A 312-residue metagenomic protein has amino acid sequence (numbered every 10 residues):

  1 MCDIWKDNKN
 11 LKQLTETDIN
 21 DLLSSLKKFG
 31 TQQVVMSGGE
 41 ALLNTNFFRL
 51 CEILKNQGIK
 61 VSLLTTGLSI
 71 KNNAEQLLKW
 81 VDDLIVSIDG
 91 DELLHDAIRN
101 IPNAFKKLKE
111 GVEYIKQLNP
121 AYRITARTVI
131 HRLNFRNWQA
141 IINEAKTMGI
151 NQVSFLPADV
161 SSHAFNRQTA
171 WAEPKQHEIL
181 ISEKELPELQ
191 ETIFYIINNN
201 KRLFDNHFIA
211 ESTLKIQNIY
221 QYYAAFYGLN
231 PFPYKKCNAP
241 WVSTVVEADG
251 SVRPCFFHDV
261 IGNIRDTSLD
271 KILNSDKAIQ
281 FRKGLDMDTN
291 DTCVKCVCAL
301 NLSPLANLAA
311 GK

Functional and structural regions predicted by a protein language model:
M1-D83, K184, L189: Conserved alpha-helical substructure of the radical SAM core
W5, L229-N238, V245-K312: Flexible mid-to-C-terminal extensions adjoining Fe-S/redox cofactors in radical SAM and related proteins
W5, S37, S87, L156 (+1 more regions): Conserved residues at the C-terminal ends of beta-strands
K9, L43, K71, L93 (+2 more regions): Generic structural signal for helix capping and beta-alpha/helix-loop junctions
G39, G67, D89, A158 (+1 more regions): Flexible loop residues that form catalytic and substrate-binding hotspots at small-molecule/glycan-binding clefts
Q57, W80-D83, S87-D89, L93-S243 (+2 more regions): Radical SAM enzyme [4Fe-4S]-AdoMet core and its adjacent flexible, acidic and glycine-rich loops/tails across
